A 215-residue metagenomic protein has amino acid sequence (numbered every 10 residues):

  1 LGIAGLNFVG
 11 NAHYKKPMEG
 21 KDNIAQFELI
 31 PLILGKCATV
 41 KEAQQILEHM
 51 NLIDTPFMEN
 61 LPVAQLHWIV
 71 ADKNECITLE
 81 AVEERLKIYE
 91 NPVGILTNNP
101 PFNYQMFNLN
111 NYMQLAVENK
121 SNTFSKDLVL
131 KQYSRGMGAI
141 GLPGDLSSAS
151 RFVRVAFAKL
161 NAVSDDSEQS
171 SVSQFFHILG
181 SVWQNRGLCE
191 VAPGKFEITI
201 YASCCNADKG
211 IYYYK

Functional and structural regions predicted by a protein language model:
L1-C37: N-terminal accessory/precursor segments of enzymes
G2-I3, E75-I77, L86, G210-Y212: Hydrophobic residues embedded in beta-strands of well-ordered beta-sheets
I3-G5, I69, T78, C204: Structural recognition of the beta-strand scaffold that forms the well-ordered cores of secreted hydrolase catalytic
G10-A12, E84-K87, G94: Short, surface-exposed beta-strand-loop junctions and turns on beta-sheet-rich folds
N23-T55, E168-H177: Proteins synthesized as precursors that undergo proteolytic processing into mature forms
V40, Q44-A81: Aromatic- and glycine-enriched pocket-lining scaffold segments that form the walls of small-molecule binding clefts
T55-P56, V63-A64, D72-E75, T97-K215: C-terminus-biased signal that marks the final domain/tail of proteins
I77-A81, K87, S203: Broad, structure-driven detector of short, well-ordered beta-strand segments within folded domains
